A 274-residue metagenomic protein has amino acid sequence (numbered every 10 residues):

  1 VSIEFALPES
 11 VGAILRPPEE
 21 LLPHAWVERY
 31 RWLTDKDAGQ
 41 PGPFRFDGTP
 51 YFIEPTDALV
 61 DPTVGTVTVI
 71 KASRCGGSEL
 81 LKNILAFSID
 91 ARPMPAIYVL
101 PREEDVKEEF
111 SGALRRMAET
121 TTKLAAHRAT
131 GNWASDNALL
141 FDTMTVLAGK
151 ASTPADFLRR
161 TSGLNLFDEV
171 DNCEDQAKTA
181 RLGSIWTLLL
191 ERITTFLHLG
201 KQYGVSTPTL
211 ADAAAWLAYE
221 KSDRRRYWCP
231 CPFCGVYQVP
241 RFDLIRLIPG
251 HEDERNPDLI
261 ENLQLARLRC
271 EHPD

Functional and structural regions predicted by a protein language model:
S2-D274: Phosphate/NTP-binding elements of NTP-utilizing enzymes
